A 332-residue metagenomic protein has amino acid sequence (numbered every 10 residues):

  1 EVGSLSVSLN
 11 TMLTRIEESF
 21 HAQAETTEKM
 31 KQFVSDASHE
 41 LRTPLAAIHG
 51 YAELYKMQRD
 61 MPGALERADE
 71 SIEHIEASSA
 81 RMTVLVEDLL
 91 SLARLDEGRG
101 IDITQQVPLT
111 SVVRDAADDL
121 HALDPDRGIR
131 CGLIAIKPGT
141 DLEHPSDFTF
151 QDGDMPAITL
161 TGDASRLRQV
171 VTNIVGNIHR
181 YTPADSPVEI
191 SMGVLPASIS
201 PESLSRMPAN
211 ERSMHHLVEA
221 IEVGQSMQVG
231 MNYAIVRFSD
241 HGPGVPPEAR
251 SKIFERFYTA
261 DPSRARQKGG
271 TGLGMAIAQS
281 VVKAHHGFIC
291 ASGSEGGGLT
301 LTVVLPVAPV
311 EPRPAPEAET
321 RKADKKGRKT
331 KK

Functional and structural regions predicted by a protein language model:
T14-R59, S71: Membrane-proximal coiled-coil signaling linkers
H21, A77-M82: Short alpha-helical segment of the dimerization/phosphotransfer core of two-component systems
E97-I103, L142, M155-G162: Conserved micro-motifs of the catalytic ATP-binding
L109, G244-E255: Short helix N-cap motif at coil->helix boundaries in the Bergerat
I178-H179: Short helix-loop "hinge" at the ATP-lid/N-box region of the Bergerat-fold HATPase_c
D185-I199, E222-M231: Short beta-strand/loop element within the Bergerat-fold HATPase_c
H286-S292: Glycine-rich ATP-binding loops of the HATPase_c
